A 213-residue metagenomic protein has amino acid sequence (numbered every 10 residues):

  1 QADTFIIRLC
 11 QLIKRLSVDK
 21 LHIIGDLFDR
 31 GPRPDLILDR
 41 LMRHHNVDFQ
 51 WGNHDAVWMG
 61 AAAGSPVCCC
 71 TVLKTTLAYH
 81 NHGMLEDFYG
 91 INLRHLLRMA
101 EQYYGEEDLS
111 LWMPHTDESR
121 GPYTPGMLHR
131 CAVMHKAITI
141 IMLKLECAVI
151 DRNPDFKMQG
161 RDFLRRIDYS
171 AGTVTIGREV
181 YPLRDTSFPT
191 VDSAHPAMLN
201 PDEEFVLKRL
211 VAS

Functional and structural regions predicted by a protein language model:
Q1-S213: Feature recognizes metal-dependent phosphohydrolase scaffolds
